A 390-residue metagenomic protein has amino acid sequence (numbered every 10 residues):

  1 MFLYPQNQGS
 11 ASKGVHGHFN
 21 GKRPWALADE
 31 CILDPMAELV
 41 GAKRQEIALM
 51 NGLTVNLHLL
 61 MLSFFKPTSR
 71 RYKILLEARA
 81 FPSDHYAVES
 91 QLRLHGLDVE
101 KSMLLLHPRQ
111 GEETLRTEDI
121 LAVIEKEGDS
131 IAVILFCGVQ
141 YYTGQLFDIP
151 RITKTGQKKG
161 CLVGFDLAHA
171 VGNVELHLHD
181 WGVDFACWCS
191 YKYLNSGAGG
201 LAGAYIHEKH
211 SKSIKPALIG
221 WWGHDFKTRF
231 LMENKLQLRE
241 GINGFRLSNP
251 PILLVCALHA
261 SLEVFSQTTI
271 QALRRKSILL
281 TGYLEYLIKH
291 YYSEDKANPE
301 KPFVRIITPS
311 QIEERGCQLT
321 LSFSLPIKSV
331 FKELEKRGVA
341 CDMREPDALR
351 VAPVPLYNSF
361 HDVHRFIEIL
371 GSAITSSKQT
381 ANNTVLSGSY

Functional and structural regions predicted by a protein language model:
M1-Y390: Pyridoxal 5′-phosphate
